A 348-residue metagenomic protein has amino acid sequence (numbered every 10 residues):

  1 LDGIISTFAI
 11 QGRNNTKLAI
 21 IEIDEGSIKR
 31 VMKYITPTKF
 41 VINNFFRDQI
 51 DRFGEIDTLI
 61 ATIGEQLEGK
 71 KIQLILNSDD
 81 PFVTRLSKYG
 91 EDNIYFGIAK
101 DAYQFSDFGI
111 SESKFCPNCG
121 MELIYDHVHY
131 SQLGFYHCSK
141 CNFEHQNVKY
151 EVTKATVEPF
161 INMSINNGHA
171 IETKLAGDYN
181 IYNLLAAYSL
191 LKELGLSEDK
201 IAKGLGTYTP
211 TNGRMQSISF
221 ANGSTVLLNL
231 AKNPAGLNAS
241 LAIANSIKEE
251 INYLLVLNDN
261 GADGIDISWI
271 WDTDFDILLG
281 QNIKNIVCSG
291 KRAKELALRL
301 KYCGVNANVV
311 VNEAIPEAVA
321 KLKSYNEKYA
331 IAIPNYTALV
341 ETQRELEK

Functional and structural regions predicted by a protein language model:
L1-D2: Walker A (P-loop) phosphate-binding motif
K17-G26, V226-K232: Switch II (G3) loop of P-loop NTPases
I23-D48, L86-A170: Extended acidic/charged loop-beta regions that coordinate divalent cations and stabilize anionic phosphate/carboxylate
K33-T36, Q66-K71, S87-G90, S246-E249 (+1 more regions): Short, conserved loop/helix-junction motifs that constitute active-site signature segments in enzyme catalytic cores
S111, L175-A186, T211-M215: Short glycine/threonine-rich catalytic loop with a Thr-x-Gly-x-Asp
F143, A155-E158, L190-A231: Gly/charged, well-structured mid-domain segments that form the phosphate/adenylate-handling core of ATP-dependent
T211, L230-V311, K348: Active-site beta-alpha connecting loops in nucleotide-dependent enzymes
K294-G304, N308-K348: Generic C-terminus detector
